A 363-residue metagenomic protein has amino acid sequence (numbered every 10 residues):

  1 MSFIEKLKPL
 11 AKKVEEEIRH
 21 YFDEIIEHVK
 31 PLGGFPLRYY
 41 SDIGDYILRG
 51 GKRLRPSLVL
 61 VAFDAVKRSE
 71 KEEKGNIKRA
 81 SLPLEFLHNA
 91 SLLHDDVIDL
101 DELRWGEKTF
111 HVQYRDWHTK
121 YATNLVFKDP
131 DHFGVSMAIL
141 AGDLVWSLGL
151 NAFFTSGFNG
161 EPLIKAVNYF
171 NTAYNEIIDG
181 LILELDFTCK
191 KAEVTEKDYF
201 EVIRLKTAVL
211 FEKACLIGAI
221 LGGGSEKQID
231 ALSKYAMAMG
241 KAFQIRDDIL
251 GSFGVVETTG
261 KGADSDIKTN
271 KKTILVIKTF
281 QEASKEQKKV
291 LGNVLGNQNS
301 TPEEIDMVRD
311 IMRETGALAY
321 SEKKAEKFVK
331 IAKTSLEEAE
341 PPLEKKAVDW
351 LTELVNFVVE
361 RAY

Functional and structural regions predicted by a protein language model:
M1-Y363: All-alpha prenyltransferase/terpene-synthase fold signal
